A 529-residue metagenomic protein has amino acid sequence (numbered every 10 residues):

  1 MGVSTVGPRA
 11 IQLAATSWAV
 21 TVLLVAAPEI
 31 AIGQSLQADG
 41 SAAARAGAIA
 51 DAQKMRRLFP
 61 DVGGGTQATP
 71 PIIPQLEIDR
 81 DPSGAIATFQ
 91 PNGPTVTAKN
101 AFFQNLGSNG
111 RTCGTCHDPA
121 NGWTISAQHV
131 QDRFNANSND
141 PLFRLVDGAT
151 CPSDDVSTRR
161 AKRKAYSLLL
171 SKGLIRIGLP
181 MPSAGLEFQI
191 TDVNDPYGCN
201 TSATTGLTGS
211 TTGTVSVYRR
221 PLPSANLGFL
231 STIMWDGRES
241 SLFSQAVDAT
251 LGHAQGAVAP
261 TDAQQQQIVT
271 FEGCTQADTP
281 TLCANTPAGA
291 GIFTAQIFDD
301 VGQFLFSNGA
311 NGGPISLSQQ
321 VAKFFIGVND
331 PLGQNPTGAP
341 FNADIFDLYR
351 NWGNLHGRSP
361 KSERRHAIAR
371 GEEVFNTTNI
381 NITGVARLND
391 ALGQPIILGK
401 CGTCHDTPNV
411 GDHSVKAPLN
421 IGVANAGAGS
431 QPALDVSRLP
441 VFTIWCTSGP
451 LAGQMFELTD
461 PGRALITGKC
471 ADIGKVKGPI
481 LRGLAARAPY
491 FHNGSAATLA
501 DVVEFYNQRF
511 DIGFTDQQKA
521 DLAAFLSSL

Functional and structural regions predicted by a protein language model:
M1-Q12: N-terminal secretory signal peptides that target proteins for export/translocation
A10, E29-A31: Generic short N-terminal amphipathic or hydrophobic helices
A14-A27: Bacterial N-terminal signal peptides
G33-L529: Periplasmic c-type cytochrome electron-transfer domains
